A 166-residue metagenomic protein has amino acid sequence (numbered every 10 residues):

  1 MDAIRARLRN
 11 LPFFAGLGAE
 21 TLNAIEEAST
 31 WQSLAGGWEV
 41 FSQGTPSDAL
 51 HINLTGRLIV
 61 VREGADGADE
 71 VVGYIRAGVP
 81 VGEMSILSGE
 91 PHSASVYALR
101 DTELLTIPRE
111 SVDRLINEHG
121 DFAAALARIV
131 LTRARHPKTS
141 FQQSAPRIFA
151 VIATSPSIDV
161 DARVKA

Functional and structural regions predicted by a protein language model:
M1-A166: Cytosolic regulatory regions built on CNB/CRP/Popeye-like sensor folds
